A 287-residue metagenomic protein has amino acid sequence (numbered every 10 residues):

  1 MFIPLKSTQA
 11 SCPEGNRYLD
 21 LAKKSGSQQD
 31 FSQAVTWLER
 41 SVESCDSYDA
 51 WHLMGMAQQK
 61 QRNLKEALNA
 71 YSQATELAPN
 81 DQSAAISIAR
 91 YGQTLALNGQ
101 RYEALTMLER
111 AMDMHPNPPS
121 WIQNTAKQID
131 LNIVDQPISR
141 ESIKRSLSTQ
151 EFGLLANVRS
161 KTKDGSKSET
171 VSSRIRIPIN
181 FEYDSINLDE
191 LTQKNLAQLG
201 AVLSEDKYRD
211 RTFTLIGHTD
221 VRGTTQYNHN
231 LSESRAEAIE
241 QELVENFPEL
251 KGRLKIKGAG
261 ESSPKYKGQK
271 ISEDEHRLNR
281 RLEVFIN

Functional and structural regions predicted by a protein language model:
N16, D49-A50, S83-I86, S120-W121: Start-of-helix register in tetratricopeptide repeats
K23, M56, R90-Q93: Residue-level recognition of tetratricopeptide repeat
Y102-T212: Periplasmic peptidoglycan-binding/tethering modules of Gram-negative envelope proteins
H218-N287: Periplasmic OmpA-like peptidoglycan-binding domain that tethers envelope proteins to the cell wall
